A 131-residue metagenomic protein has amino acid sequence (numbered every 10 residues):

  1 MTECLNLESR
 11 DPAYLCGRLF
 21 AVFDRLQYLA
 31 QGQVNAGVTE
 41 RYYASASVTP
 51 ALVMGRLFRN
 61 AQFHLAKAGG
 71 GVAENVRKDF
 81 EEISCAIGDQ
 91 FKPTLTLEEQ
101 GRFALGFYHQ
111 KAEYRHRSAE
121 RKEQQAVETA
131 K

Functional and structural regions predicted by a protein language model:
M1-K131: Intrinsic-disorder/low-complexity detector
